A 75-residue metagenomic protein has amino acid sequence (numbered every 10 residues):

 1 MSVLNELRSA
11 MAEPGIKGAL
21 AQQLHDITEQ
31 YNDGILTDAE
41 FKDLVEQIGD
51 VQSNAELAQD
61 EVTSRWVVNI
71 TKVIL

Functional and structural regions predicted by a protein language model:
M1-S2, L75: Absolute protein N-terminus
S2-T28: N-terminal acidic leader/helix
V3-L4, L20-L24, D38-L44, V67: Short amphipathic alpha-helical segments that mediate assembly, nucleic-acid/protein binding, or membrane association
L4, R8-A10, L36, D60 (+1 more regions): N-terminal targeting/docking segments
I16, Q30-E40, L57: Charged, low-complexity interaction regions
L24, T28, V45-G49, T71: Generic structural concept
F41-A55: Short amphipathic alpha-helical coiled-coil/interface segments
Q52-L75: Membrane-inserting effector segments that mediate pore formation, membrane fusion, or transient membrane insertion
